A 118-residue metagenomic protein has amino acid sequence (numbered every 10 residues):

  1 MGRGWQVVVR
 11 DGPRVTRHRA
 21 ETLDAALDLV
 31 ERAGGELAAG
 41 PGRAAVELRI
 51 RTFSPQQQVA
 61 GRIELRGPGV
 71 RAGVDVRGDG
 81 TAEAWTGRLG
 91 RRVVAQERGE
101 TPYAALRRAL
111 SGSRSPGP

Functional and structural regions predicted by a protein language model:
M1-V15: Short aromatic-glycine-(Arg/Gly/Cys) micro-motifs in beta-strand/loop hairpins
Q6-V7, T22-D24, R43: Polyanion-binding and phosphate-handling cores
G12-A25: A short, exposed loop/beta-hairpin motif centered on an aromatic-Gly-Thr core
T22-A38: A short, charged, amphipathic alpha-helix used as a generic interaction element across diverse proteins
G40-P118: Short, mixed-charge low-complexity intrinsically disordered segments
